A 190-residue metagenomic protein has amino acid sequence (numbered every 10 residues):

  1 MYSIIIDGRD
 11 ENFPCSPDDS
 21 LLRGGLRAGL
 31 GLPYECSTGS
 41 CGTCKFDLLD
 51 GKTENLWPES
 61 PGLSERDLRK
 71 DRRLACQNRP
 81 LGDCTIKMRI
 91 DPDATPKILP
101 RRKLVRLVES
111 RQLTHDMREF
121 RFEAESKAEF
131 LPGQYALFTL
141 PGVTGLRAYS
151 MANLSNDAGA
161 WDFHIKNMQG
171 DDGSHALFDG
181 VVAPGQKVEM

Functional and structural regions predicted by a protein language model:
M1-L32: N-terminal pre-ligand scaffold of iron-sulfur
I5-G8, L48, L140-G142: Short acidic, glycine-rich loop/turn motifs
E11, L32, S37, S126 (+1 more regions): Short, conserved secondary-structure segments in the cores of folded domains
P14, E35, R79, E129 (+1 more regions): Residue-level "contact hotspot" at macromolecular interaction interfaces
S20, G24-P33, T43-P92: Iron-sulfur (Fe-S) cluster-binding segments and ferredoxin-like electron-carrier domains, especially [2Fe-2S]
L99-Q186: Ferredoxin-reductase
